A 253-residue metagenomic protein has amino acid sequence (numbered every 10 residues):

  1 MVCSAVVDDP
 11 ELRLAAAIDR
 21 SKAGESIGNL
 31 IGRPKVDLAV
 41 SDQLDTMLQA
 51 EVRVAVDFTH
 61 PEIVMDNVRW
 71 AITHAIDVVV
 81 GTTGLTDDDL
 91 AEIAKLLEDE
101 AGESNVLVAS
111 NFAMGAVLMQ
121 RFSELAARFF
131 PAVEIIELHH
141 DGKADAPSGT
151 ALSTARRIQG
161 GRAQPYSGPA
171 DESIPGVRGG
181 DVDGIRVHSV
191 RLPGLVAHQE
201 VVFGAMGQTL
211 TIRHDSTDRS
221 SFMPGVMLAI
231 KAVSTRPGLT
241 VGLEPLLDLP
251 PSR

Functional and structural regions predicted by a protein language model:
M1-Q49, P131-R253: C-terminal substrate-binding/catalytic lobe of Rossmann-fold NAD(P)-dependent oxidoreductases
A15, S41, V79, N105-L107: Structural detector of well-ordered beta-strand residues that form the stable sheet scaffold of enzyme domains
A55-V56: N-terminal Rossmann-like NAD(P) cofactor-binding module of classical short-chain dehydrogenase/reductase
T59: Conserved NAD(P)H cofactor-binding loop of Rossmann-fold oxidoreductase domains
E62-H74, G81-V108, M114-V117, R121-A126: Rossmann-fold NAD(P)-binding glycine/threonine-rich loop
D77, N111, D145: Short glycine- and Lys/Arg-enriched binding-loop motifs that mark or flank ligand-binding interfaces
